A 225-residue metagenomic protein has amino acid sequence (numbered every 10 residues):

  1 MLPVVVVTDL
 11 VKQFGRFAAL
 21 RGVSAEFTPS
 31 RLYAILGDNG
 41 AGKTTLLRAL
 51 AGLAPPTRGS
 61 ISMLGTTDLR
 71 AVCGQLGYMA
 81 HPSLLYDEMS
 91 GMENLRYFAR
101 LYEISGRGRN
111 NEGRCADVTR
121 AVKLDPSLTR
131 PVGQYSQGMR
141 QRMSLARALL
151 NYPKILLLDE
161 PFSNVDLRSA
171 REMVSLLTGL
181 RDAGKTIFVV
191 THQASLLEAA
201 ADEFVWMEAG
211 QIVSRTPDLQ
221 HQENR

Functional and structural regions predicted by a protein language model:
L36-D38: The feature captures the beta-strand-to-loop junction immediately N-terminal to the Walker
A51: Helix-to-loop junction immediately C-terminal to a conserved catalytic motif
G59-V72: Conserved ABC transporter NBD signature motif
R96, R100-E103, R109-S127: Conserved ABC ATPase "signature" region
L156-D159: Catalytic Walker B motif of ABC-type/P-loop ATPase nucleotide-binding domains
T191-H192: H-loop/switch region of ABC-family ATPase nucleotide-binding domains
